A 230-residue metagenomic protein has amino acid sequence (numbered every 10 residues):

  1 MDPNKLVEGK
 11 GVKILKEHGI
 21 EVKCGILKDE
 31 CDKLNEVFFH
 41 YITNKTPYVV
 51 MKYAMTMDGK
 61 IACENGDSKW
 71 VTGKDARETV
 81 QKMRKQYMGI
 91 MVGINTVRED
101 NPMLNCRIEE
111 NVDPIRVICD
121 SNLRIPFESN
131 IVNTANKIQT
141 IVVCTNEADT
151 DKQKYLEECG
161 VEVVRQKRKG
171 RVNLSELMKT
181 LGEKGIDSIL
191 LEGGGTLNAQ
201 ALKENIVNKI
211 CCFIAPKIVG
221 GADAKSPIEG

Functional and structural regions predicted by a protein language model:
M1-D32: Active-site loop-to-helix "anion-binding N-cap" substructures in soluble metabolic enzymes
N4, E8, C24-L27, I42-T46 (+1 more regions): Short capping loops/turns at secondary-structure boundaries
K13-I14, E21, D29, Y48-G230: Enzymes that bind and transform nitrogen-containing heteroaromatic metabolites
I26-A54: Proteins enriched for Cys/Gly/acidic motifs involved in redox and nucleic-acid/cofactor modification
